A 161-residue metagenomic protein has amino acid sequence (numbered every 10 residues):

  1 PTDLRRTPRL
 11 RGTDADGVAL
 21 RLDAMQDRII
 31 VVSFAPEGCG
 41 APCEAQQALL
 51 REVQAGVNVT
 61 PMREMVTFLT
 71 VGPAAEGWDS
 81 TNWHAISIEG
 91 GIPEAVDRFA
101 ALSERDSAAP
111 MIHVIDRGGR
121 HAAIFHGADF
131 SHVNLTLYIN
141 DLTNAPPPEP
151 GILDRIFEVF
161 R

Functional and structural regions predicted by a protein language model:
P1-D23, A45-L49: N-terminal "domain-start" segment that seeds a small globular fold
T7-P8, I30, A109-M111: Short loop/turn microsegments at loop-to-beta-strand junctions
L20-L50: Short active-site neighborhood of thiol/selenol oxidoreductases, capturing the structured segment around
I29, A35, Q54-P61, V96-S103 (+2 more regions): Sec/Tat-exported extracytoplasmic proteins
A45-A95: Structural microenvironment flanking redox-active thiols in thiol-disulfide oxidoreductases
N82-W83, P93, D97-H113: Structural micro-motif
S107-R161: Thiol-/selenol-based redox modules, centered on thioredoxin-like and closely related oxidoreductase domains
